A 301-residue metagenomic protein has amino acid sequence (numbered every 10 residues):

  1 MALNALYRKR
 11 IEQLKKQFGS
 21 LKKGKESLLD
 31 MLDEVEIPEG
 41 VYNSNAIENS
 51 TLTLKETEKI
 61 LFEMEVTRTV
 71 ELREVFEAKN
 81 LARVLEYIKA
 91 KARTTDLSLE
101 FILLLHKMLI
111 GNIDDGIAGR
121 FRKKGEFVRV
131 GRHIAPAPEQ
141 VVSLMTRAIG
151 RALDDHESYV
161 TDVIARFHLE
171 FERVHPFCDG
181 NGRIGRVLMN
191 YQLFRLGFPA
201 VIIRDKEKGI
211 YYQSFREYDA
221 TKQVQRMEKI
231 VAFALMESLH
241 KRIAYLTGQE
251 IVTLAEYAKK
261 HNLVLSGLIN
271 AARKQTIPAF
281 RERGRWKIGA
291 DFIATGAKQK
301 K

Functional and structural regions predicted by a protein language model:
M1-D179, R183-K301: FIC/Doc superfamily catalytic core
